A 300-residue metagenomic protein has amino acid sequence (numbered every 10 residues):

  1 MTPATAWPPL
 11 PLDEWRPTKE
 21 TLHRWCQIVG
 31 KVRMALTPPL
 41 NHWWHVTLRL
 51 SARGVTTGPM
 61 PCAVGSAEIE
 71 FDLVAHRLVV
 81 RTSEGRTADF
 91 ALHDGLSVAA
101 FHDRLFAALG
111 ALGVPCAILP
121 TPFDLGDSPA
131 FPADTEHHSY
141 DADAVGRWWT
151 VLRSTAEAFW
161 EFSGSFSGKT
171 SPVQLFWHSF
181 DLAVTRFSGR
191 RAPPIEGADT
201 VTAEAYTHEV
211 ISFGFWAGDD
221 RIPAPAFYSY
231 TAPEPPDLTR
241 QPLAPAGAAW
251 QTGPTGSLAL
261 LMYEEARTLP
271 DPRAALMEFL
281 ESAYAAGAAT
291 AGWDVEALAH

Functional and structural regions predicted by a protein language model:
M1-T2, E20-T21, W250-H300: TerminUS-proximal long segments
T2-S66, A291: N-terminal ordered "arm"
W43-H45, S66-E68, W177-S179, H208-S212 (+1 more regions): Extracellular structured ligand-interaction cores
L50-D127: Long, hydrophobic/aromatic-enriched structural stretches that serve as scaffold segments
P59-P61, T239-A244, D271-A275: Short conserved micro-motifs at the rims of enzyme active sites and ligand-binding pockets
H76-F90, F123-D143, P225-Y228, T255-E265: Glycine-rich, often proline-containing surface loops adjacent to acidic residues and nearby aromatics that form
A133-W216: Aromatic/basic-lined ligand-recognition segments that form π-stacking hydrophobic pockets flanked by Lys/Arg to engage
A203, H208-A259: Low-complexity, glycine/alanine/valine/leucine- and proline-rich hydrophobic stretches
